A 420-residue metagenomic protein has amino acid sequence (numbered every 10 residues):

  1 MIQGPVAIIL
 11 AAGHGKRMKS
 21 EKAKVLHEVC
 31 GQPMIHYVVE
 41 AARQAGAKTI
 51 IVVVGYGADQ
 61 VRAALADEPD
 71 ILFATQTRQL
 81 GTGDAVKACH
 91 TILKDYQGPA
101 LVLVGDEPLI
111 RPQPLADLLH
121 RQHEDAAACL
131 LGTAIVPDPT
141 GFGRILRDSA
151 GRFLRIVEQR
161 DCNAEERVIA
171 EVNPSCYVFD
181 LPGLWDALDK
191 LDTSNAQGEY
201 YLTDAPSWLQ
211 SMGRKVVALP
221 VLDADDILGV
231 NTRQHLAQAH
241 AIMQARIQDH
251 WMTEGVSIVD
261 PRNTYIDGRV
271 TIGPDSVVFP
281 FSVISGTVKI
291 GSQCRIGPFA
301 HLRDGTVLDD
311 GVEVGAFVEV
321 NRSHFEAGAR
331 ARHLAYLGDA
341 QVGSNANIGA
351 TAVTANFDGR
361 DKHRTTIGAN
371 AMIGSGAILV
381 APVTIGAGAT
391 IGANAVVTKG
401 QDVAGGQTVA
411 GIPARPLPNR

Functional and structural regions predicted by a protein language model:
M1-S20: N-terminal nucleotide-binding beta1-loop-alpha1 segment
M1-V6, Q32-D117, E124: Conserved N-terminal catalytic core of the sugar/cofactor nucleotidyltransferase
E28, L109, V178, G229-V230 (+1 more regions): Short aromatic/basic micro-patch
D59, P69, I110-A196: Conserved core of the sugar-phosphate nucleotidyltransferase
L154-Q244: Catalytic-core segments of class I nucleotidyltransferases/pyrophosphorylases that form NMP-activated intermediates
N173-C176, G268, H363, A381: Glycine/small-residue-rich pyrophosphate-binding loop that anchors the diphosphate of NDP-sugar donors
S211-H301: Extended, small-residue-rich solenoid/repeat segments and analogous flexible loops that form exposed scaffolds
G305, E313-R420: Glycine-rich hexapeptide-repeat left-handed beta-helix
